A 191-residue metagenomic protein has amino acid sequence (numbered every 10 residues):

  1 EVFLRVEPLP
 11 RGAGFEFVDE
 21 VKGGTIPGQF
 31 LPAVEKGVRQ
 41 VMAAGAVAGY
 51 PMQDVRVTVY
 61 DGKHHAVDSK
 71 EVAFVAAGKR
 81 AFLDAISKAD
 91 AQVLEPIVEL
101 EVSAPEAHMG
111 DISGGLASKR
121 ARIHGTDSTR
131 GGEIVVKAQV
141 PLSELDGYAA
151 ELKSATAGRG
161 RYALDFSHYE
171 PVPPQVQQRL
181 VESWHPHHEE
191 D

Functional and structural regions predicted by a protein language model:
E1-D191: Accessory interaction regions appended to the cores of large information-processing enzymes
